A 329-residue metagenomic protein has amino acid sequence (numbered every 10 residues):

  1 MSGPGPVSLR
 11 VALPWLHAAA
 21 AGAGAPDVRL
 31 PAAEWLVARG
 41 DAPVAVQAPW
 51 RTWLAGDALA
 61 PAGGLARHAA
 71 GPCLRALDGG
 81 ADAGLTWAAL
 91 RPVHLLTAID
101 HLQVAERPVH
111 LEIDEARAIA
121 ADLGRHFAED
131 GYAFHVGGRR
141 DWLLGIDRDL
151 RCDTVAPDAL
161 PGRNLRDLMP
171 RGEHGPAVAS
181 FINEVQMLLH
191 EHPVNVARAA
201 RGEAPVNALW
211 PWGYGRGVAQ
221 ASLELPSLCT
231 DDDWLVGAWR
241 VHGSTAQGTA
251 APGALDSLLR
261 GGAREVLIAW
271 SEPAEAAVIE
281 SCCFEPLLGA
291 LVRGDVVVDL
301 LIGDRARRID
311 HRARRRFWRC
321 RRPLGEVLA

Functional and structural regions predicted by a protein language model:
M1-A329: …; additionally, a secondary subgroup of soluble metalloenzymes is captured
